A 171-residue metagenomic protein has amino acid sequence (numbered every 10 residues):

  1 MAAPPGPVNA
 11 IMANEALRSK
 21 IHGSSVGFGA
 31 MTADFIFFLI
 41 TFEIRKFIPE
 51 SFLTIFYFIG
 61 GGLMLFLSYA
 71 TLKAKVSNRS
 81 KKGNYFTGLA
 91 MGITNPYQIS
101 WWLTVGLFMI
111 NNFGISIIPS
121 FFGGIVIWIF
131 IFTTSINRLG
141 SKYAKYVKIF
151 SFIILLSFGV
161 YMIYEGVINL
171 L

Functional and structural regions predicted by a protein language model:
M1-I48, T104-I118: Juxtamembrane transmembrane-helix termini in multi-pass membrane transport proteins
M1-P4, K20-S24, F28, A74-T94 (+2 more regions): Small-residue-enriched transmembrane helix starts and helix-helix packing motifs in multi-pass inner-membrane proteins
V8, N14, A33-D34, F56-G60 (+1 more regions): Residue-level micro-sites within transmembrane alpha helices that shape and flank functional polar/acidic positions
K20-N84, S135-A144, I163: Membrane helix-loop-helix hairpins that form the core translocation module of multi-pass transporters
G27, Y57, I118, K148-S151: Hydrophobic/aromatic positions within or immediately flanking transmembrane alpha-helices of multi-pass small-molecule
M31-I40, N84-V105, K148-V160: Small-residue-rich segments of transmembrane alpha-helices in multi-pass membrane proteins, especially helix faces
I125-I136: Transmembrane alpha-helices of Major Facilitator/SLC transporters
Y161-L171: Juxtamembrane boundary at the C-terminal end of a transmembrane helix
